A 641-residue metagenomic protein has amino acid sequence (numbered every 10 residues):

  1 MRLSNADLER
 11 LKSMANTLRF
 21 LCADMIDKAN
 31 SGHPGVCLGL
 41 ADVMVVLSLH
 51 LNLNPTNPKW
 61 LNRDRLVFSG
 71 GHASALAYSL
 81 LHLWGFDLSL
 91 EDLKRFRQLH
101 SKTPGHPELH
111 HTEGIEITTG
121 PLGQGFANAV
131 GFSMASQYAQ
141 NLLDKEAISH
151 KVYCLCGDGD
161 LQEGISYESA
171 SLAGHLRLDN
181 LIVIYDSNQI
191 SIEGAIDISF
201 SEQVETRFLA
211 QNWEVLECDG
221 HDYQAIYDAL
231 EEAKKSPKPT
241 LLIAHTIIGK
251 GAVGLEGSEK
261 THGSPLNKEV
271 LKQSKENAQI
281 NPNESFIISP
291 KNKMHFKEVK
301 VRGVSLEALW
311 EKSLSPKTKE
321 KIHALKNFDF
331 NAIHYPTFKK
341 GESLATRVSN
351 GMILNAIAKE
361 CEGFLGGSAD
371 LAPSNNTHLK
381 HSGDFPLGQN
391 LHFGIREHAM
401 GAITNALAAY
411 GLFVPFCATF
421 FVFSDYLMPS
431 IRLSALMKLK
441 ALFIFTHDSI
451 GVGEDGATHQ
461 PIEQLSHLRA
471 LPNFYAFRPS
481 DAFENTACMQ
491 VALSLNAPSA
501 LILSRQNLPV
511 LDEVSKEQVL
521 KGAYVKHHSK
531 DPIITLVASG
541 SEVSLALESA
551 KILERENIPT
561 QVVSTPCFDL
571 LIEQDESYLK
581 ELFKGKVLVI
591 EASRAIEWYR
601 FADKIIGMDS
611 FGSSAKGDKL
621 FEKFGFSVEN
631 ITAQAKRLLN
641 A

Functional and structural regions predicted by a protein language model:
M1-L40, M44, C156, D160-L161 (+8 more regions): Conserved acidic/glycine
R10, G39-H175, N376-L379, I403 (+1 more regions): Cofactor-binding active-site loop characterized by glycine-rich and histidine/acidic residues
A29-L40, L66-H72, R97, P107-N128 (+9 more regions): Active-site nucleophile and cofactor-binding loops and adjacent substrate-binding regions of central metabolic enzymes
K59-W60, K151-V152, L209-E214, Y410-F416 (+2 more regions): Short, surface-exposed connector motifs at secondary-structure boundaries
D87-G114, Q211, F364-Q389, P559-D569: Anionic-ligand anchoring segments at beta-strand to alpha-helix junctions in alpha/beta enzyme folds, i.e., glycine
Q98-H110, N128, M134, Y138-S149 (+4 more regions): Thiamine diphosphate
C154-G157, L161, S169, S434-S449 (+1 more regions): A structural-propensity feature for long, helix-poor, extended segments
